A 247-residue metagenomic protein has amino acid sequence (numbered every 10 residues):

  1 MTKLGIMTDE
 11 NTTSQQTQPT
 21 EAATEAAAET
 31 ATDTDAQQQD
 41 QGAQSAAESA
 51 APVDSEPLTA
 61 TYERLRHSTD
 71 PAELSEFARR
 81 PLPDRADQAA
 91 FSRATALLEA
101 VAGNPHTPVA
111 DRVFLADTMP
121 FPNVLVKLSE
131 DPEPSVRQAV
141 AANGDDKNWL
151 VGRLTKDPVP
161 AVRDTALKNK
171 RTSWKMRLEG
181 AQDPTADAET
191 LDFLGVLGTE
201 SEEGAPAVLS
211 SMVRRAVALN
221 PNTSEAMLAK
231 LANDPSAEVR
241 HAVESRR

Functional and structural regions predicted by a protein language model:
T2-E25, E29, D33-R247: Alpha-helical scaffold segments
